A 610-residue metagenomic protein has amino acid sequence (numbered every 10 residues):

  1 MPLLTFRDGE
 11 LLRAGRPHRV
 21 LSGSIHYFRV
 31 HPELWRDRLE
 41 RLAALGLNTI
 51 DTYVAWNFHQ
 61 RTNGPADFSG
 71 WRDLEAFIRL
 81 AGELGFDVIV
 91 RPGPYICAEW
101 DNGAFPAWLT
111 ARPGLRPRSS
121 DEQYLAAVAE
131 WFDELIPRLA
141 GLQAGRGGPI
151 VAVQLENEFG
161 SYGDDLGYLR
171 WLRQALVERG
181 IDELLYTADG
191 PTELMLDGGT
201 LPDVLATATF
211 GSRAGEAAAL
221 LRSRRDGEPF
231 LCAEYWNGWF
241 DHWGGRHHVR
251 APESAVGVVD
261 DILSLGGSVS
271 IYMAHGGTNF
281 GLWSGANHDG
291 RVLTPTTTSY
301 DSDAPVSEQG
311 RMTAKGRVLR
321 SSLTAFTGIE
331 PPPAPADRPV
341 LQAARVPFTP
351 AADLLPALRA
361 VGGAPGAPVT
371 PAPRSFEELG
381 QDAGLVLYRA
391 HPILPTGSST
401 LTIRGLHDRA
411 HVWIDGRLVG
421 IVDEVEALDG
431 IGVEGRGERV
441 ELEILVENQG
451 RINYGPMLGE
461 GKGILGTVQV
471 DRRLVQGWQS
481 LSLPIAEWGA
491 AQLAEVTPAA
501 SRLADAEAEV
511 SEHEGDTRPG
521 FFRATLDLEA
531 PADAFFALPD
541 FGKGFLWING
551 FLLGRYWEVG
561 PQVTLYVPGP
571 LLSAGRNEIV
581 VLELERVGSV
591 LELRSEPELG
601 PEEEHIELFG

Functional and structural regions predicted by a protein language model:
M1-T49, R79: N-terminal carbohydrate-binding accessory modules
V20-P32, A55-L74, T110-E130, Q154-D165 (+4 more regions): The substrate-binding groove and active-site-proximal loops of carbohydrate-active enzymes, especially glycoside
W35-D101, R173-E178: Aromatic-lined substrate-binding rim segments of carbohydrate-active enzymes
G64-G70, P94-S119, L169, R173 (+2 more regions): Aromatic- and acidic-residue-enriched segments that line the glycan-binding/catalytic groove of carbohydrate-active
F86, E178-R179, T209-A314, V318 (+1 more regions): Catalytic-core region of carbohydrate-active enzymes that cleave or remodel glycosidic bonds
Q123-L201: Active-site neighborhood of glycoside hydrolase catalytic domains
S398-W413, L526-I548, Y556-W557, I579-L582: Aromatic-lined ligand-binding clefts that engage carbohydrates, nucleic acids, or primary amines
E447-L481, R586-G610: Glycine/proline-rich low-complexity spacer/linker segments in large multi-domain proteins
